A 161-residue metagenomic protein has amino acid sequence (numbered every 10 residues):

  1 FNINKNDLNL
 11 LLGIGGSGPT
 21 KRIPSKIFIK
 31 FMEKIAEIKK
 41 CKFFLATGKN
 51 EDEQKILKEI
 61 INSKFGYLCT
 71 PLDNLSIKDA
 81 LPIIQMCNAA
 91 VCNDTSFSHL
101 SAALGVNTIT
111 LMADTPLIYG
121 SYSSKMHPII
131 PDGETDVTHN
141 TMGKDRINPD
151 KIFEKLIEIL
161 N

Functional and structural regions predicted by a protein language model:
F1-L10, E37: Nucleotide-sugar donor-binding and catalytic loop/hinge architecture of NDP-sugar-dependent glycosyltransferases
F1-N2, I83, K155: CheY-like receiver
N9-I14, E59, P131-D136: Short, basic/glycine-rich phosphate-binding loops at helix/coil junctions that contact nucleotide phosphates
L11-G16, F44-A46: Short beta-strands and strand-loop turn motifs
G15-G18, S96-F97: Short glycine-rich anion-binding loops that position phosphate/pyrophosphate groups of nucleotides and phosphorylated
P19-P24: Glycine/threonine-rich flexible loop motifs
I27-A113: Donor-binding and catalytic core of enzymes assembling or modifying cell-surface/extracellular glycoconjugates
H99-N161: Nucleotide-sugar donor-binding patch of glycosyltransferase catalytic domains
